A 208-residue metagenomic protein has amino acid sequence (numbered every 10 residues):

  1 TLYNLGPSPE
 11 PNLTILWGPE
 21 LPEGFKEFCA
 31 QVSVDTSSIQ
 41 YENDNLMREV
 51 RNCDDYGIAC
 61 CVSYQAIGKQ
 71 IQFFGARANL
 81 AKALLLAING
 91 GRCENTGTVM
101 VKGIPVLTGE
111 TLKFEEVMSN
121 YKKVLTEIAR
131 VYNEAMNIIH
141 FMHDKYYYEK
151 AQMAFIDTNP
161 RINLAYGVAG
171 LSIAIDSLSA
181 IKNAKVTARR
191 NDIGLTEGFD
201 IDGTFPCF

Functional and structural regions predicted by a protein language model:
T1-F208: Conserved catalytic cores of very large enzyme subunits
